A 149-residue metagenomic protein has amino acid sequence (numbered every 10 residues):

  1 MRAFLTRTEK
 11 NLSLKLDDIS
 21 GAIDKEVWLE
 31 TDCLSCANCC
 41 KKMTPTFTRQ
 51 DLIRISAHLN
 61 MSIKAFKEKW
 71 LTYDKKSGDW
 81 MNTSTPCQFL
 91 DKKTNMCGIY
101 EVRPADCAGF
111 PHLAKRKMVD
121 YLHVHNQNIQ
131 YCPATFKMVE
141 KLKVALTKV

Functional and structural regions predicted by a protein language model:
M1-V149: Short loop/turn segments that flank or connect secondary-structure elements
